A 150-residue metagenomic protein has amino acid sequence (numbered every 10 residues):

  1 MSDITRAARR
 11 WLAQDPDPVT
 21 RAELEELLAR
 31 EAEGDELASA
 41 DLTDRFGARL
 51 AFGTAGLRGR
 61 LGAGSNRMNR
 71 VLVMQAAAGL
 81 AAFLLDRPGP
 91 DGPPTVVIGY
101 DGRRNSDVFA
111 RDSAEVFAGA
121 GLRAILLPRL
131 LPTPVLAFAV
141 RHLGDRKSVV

Functional and structural regions predicted by a protein language model:
M1-V150: Non-catalytic beta/alpha edge segments that cap or flank active sites
